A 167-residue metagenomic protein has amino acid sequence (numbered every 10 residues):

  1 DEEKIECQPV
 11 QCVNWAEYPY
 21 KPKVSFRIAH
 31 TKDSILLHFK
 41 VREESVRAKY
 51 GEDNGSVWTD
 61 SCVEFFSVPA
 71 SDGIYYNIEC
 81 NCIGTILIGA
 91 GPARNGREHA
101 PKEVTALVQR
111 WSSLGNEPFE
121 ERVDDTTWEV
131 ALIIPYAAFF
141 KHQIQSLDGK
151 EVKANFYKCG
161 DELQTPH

Functional and structural regions predicted by a protein language model:
D1-H167: Structural preference for beta-rich elements and adjacent junctions enriched in aromatics
